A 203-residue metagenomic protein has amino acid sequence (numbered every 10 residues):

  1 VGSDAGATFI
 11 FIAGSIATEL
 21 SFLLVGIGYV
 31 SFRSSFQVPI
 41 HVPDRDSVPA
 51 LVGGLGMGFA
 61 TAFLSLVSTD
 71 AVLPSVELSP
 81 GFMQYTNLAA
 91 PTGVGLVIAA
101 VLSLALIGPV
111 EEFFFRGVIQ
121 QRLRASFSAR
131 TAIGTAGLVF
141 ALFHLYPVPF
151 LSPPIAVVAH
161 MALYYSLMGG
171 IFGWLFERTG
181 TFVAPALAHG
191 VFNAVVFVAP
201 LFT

Functional and structural regions predicted by a protein language model:
V1-G14, P74-E77, P149-V157, P200-T203: Juxtamembrane/transmembrane-helix boundary motifs at the membrane-water interface
V1-S34, N87-A90: Alpha-helical transmembrane segments in multi-pass membrane proteins
G2-F9, Q37-G108: Juxtamembrane helix-loop-helix connectors linking adjacent transmembrane helices in multi-pass membrane enzymes
T18-F22, M57, T61-S65, M168 (+3 more regions): Alpha-helical transmembrane segments of multipass membrane proteins
S21-G26, F63, V67, P109 (+1 more regions): Proline-rich low-complexity regions
L24-F32, F63, Y146, W174 (+1 more regions): Residue-level signal for alpha-helical transmembrane segments in multi-pass membrane proteins
I27-D46, I171-W174, T179: Cytoplasmic juxtamembrane interface segments
G93-T203: Transmembrane helix-loop-helix hairpins at the membrane interface of multi-pass integral membrane proteins
